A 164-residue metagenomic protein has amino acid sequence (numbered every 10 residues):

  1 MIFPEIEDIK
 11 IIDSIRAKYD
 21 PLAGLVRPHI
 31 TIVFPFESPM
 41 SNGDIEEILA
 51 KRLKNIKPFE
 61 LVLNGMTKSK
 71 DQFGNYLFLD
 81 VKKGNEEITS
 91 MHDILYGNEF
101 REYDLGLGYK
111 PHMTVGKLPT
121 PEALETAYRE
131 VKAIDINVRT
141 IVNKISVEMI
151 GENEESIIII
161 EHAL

Functional and structural regions predicted by a protein language model:
M1-L164: Histidine-dependent nucleotide/RNA phosphoesterase domain, centered on the 2H-phosphoesterase fold with its duplicated
